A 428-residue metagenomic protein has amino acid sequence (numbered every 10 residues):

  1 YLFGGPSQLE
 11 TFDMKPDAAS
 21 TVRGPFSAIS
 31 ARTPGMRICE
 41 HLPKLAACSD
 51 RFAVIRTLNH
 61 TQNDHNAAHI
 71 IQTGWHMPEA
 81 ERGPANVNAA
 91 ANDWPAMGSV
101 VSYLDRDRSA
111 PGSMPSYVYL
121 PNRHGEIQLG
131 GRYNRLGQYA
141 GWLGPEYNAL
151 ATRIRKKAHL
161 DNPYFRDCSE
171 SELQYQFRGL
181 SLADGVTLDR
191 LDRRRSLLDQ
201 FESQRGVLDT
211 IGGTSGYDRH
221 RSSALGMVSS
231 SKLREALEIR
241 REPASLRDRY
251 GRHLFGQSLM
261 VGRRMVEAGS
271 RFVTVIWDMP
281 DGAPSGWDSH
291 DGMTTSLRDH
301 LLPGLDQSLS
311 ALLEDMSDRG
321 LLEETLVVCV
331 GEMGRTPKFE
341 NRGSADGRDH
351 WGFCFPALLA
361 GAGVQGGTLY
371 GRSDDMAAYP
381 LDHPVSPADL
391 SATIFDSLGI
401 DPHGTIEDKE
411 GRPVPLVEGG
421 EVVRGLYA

Functional and structural regions predicted by a protein language model:
Y1-A428: Ligand-binding pockets and gating/stacking loops
